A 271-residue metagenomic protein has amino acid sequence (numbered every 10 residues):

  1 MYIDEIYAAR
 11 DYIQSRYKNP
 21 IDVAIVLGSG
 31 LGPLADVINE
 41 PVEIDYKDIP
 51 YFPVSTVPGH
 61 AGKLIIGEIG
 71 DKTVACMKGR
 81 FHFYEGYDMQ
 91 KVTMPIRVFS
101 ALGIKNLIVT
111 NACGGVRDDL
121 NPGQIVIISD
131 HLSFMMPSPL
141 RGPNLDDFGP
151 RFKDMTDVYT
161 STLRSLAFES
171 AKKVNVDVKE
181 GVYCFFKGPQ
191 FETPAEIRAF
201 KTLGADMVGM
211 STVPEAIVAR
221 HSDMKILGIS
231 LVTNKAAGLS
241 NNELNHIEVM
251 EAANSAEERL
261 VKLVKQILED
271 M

Functional and structural regions predicted by a protein language model:
M1-M155: Metabolite-binding pocket within alpha/beta catalytic cores that recognizes anionic/polar moieties
Y12, R16, T162, L166-V176 (+1 more regions): Generic non-transmembrane alpha-helical segments
F99-A101, K201, R220: Non-catalytic positions within long, well-ordered alpha-helices that form the structural scaffold/packing of enzyme
K105-N106, D206, K225: Short acidic/polar active-site loop segments enriched in Thr and Asp
N144-F186: Metal-dependent peptidase/peptidase-like ectodomains
A171-D206, V264: Active-site/ligand-binding-proximal alpha/beta "capping" segment
M210-E248: Zn-dependent metallopeptidase/amidohydrolase metal-coordination segment
A237-M271: His/Asp/Glu-rich mid-to-C-terminal helical/loop segments that flank catalytic regions of hydrolases
